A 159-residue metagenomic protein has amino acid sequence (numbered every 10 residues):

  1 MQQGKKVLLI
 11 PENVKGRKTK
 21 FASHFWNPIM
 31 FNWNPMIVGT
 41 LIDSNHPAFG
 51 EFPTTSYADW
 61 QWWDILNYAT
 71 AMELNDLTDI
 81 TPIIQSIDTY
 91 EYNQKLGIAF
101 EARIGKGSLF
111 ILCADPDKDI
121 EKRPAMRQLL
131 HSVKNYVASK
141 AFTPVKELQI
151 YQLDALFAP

Functional and structural regions predicted by a protein language model:
Q3-K6, G107-S108: Loop/turn elements at helix/coil->beta-strand transitions in domains of secreted/extracellular proteins
N13-P124, A141-P159: Catalytic beta-strand/loop cores that center a nucleophilic Ser/Cys/Thr and support acyl-enzyme chemistry
A125-V137: Short amphipathic C-terminal alpha-helix that caps PH/PH-like domains
